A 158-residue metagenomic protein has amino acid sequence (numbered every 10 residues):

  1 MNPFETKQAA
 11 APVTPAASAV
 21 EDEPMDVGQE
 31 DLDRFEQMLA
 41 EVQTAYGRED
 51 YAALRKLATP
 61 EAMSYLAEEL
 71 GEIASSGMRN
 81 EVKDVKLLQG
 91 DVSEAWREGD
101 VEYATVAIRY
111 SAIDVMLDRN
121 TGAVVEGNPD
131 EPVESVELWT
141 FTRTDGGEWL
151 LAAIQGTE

Functional and structural regions predicted by a protein language model:
M1-Q37, D118: Juxtamembrane and targeting peptides
D22-V27, Y46, E94-G99: Short, mixed-charge, low-aromatic patches
V27-R34, Y46, R55-A58: Alpha-helix N-cap/loop-to-helix boundary motif
Q37, A52-E158: Structured, amphipathic secondary-structure segments that form assembly/contact surfaces in multi-subunit
L39, Q43-Y46: Hydrophobic/aromatic side-chain positions at a characteristic register within alpha-helices of tetratricopeptide repeats
